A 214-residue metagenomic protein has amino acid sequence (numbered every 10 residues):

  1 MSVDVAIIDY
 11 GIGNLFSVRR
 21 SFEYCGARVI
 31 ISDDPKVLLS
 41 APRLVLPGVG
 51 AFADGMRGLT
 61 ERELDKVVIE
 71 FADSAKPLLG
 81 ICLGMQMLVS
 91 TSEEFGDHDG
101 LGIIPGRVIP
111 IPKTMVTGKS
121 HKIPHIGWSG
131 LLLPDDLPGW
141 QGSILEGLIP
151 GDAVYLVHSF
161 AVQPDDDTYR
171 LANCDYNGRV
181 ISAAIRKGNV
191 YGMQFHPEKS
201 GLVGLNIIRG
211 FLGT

Functional and structural regions predicted by a protein language model:
S2, V190-T214: Acyltransferase
V5-G26, E198: N-terminal beta1-alpha1 ligand-phosphate binding loop
R28, R43, P77-L79: Structural signature of beta-strand start/N-cap positions in the alpha/beta core of ABC transporter nucleotide-binding
V29-S40: Short acidic low-complexity segments
G50-I126: Cysteine-nucleophile active-site neighborhood
E93-D175: Pocket-forming structural segment of enzyme catalytic cores
G151, R186-V190: Beta-strand-turn-beta hairpins that frame and shape the catalytic cleft of phosphate-ester-processing enzymes
R179-R186: Short, surface-exposed beta-strand/loop micro-motifs that present aromatic residues
